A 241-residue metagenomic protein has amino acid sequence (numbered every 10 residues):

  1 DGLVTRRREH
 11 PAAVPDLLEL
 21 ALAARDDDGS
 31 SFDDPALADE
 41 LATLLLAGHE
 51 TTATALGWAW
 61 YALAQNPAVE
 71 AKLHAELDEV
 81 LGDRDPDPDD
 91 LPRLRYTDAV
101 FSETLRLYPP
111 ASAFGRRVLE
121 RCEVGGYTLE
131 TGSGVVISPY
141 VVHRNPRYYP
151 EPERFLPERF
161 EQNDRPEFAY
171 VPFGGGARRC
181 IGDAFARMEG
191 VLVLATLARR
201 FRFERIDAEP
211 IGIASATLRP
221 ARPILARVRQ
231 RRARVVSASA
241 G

Functional and structural regions predicted by a protein language model:
D1-A55, E70, L94, R117: Conserved cytochrome P450 catalytic core segment spanning the I/J/K helices
D1-R6, L18-S30, P35, E79 (+3 more regions): Cytochrome P450 catalytic-domain helical core, especially the substrate-recognition surface and oxygen-activation
G2, R84-G125: Conserved cytochrome P450 K-helix E-x-x-R motif and the immediately C-terminal K′/meander segment
T51-E76, A184-F201: Cytochrome P450 catalytic-core helices
D78-P86, R179, A184-G241: Cytochrome P450 proximal C-terminal region
E130-T131: Residue-level recognition of short, solvent-exposed, well-ordered loop/turn junctions that link secondary-structure
I137-N163: Conserved cytochrome P450 K-helix/beta-meander segment immediately N-terminal to the heme-binding cysteine loop
